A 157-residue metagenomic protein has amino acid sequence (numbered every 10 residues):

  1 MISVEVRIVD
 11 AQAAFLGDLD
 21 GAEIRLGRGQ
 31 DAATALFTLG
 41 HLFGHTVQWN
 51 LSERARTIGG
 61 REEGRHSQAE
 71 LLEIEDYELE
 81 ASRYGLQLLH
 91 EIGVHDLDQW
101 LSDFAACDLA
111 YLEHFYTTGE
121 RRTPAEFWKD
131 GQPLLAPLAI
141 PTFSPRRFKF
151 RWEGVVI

Functional and structural regions predicted by a protein language model:
M1-E23, D31-A32, L71-D76, Q87 (+1 more regions): Auxiliary, metal-adjacent structural segments of Zn-dependent hydrolase domains
A13-D18, A55, L72, R146-I157: Anionic, Ser/Thr-rich low-complexity intrinsically disordered regions
R28: Phosphate-centric recognition/catalysis
F37-L51: Active-site recognition of the HExxH zinc-binding catalytic motif
Q48, I74, E78, Y84 (+2 more regions): Hydrophobic or amphipathic, alpha-helical segments that drive membrane association/targeting
W49-R83: Post-HEXXH active-site segment of zinc metalloproteases
G64-R65, V94-I157: Pan-zinc metallopeptidase signature
